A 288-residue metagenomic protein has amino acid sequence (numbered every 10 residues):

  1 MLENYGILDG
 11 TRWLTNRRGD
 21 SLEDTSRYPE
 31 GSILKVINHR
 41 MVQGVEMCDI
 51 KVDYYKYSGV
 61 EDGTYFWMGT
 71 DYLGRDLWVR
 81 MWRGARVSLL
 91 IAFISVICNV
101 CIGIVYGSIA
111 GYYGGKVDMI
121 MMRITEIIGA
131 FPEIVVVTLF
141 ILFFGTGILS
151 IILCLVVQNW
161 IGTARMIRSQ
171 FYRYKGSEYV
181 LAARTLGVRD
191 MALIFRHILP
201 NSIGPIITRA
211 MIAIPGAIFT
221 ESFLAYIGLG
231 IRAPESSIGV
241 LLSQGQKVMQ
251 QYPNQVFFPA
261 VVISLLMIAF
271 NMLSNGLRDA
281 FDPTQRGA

Functional and structural regions predicted by a protein language model:
M1-L73: Membrane-topology segments of multi-pass transport proteins
T70-A288: Alpha-helical transmembrane segments of integral membrane proteins, especially multi-pass inner/plasma-membrane
